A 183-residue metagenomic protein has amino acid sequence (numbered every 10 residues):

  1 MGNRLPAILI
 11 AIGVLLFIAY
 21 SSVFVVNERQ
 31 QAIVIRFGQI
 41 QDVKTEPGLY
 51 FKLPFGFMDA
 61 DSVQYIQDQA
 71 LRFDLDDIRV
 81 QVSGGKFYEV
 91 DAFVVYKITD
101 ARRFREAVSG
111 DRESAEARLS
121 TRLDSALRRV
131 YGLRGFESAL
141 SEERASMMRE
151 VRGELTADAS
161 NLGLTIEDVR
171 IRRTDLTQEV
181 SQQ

Functional and structural regions predicted by a protein language model:
M1, I8, M58, M147-M148: Detector for methionine-enriched segments
G2-V23: Single-pass alpha-helical transmembrane signal-anchor segments
L5, I12-G13, R72-F73, V130 (+1 more regions): Generic signal for short, ordered secondary-structure residues within or immediately flanking folded domains
I10-A11, N27, D74, L162: Hydrophobic alpha-helical segments and their boundary regions
L16, Q178-Q183: Long, charge-rich amphipathic alpha-helical coiled-coil "stalk/tentacle" segments that mediate oligomerization
Y20-Y131: Hydrophobic membrane-anchoring helix/hairpin
Q81-G85, E89-V90, V95-Y96, A115-V180: Amphipathic, coiled-coil-like alpha-helical scaffolding segments used for oligomerization/assembly
